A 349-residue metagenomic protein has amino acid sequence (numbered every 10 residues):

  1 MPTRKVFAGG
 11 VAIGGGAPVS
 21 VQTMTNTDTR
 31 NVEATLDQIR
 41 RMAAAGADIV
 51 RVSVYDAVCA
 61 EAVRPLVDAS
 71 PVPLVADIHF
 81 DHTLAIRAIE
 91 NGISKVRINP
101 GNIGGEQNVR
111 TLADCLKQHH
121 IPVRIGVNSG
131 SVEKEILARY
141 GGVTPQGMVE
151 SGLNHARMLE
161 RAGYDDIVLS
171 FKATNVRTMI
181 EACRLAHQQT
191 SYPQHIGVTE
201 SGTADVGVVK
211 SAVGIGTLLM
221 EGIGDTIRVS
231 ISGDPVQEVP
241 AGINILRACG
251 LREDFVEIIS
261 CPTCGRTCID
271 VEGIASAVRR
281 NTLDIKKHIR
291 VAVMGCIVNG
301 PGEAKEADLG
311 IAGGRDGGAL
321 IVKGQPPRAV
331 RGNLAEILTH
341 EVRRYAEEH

Functional and structural regions predicted by a protein language model:
M1-M24, K117, R280: N-terminal amphipathic alpha-helix/helix-capping segment at the start of soluble metabolic enzymes
G16-A34, S53, V72-F80, I136-V149 (+1 more regions): Active-site mouth loops of central-metabolism enzymes
V19-T25, V50-V52, L74-I78, V96-I98 (+6 more regions): Hydrophobic faces of well-ordered beta-strands that scaffold small-molecule active sites in alpha/beta enzyme cores
N26, N31-V32, A43-V67, R97-G105 (+1 more regions): Glycine-rich, proline-tolerant flexible connector loops at the mouths of alpha/beta enzymes
D56-I78, T111-V123, C183-Q194, V278-T282: Alpha-helix-loop-beta-strand connector modules within alpha/beta enzyme cores
A69-V72, I89-V96, K117-H120, H187-P193 (+3 more regions): Glycine-enriched alpha-helix->loop->beta-strand junction motifs that scaffold or abut catalytic
T83-R124: Hydrophobic or amphipathic alpha-helical targeting/insertion segments
N128, I136-K286: Catalytic alpha/beta core domains of metabolic enzymes, predominantly
